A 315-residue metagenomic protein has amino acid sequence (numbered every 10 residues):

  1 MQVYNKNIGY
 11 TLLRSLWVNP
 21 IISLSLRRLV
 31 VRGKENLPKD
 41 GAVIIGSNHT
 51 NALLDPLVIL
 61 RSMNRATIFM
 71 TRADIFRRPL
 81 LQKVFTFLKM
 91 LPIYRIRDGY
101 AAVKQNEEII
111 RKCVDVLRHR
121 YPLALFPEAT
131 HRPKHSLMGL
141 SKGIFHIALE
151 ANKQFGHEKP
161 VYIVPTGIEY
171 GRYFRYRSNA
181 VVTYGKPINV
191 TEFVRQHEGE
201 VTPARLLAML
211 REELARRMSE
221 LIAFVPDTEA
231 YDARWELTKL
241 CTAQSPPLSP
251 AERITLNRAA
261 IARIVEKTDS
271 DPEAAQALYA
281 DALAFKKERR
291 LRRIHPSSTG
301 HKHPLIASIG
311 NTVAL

Functional and structural regions predicted by a protein language model:
Q2, N7-S15, S23, L37-A102: Catalytic core of membrane glycerolipid acyltransferases/transacylases, capturing the structured, soluble-facing
V3, R97, A102-L305: Non-catalytic C-terminal accessory region of glycerolipid acyltransferases and related lyso-lipid remodeling enzymes
L12-I21, V84, I144, L210 (+1 more regions): Hydrophobic alpha-helical segments of integral membrane proteins, encompassing both true transmembrane helices
L24-V31: Short gly/ser/thr-rich secondary-structure transition/capping motifs
R27, R65, T86, K159 (+1 more regions): Residue-level signal for beta-strand positions within conserved beta-sheet cores that form or flank
V31, R78, E107-I110: Structural motif corresponding to alpha-helix initiation and N-cap regions
G33, T71-R72, K89, F126-P127 (+1 more regions): A secondary-structure boundary/capping signal
I306-L315: Alpha-helical bilayer-embedded segments of polytopic membrane proteins, i.e., transmembrane/intramembrane helices
